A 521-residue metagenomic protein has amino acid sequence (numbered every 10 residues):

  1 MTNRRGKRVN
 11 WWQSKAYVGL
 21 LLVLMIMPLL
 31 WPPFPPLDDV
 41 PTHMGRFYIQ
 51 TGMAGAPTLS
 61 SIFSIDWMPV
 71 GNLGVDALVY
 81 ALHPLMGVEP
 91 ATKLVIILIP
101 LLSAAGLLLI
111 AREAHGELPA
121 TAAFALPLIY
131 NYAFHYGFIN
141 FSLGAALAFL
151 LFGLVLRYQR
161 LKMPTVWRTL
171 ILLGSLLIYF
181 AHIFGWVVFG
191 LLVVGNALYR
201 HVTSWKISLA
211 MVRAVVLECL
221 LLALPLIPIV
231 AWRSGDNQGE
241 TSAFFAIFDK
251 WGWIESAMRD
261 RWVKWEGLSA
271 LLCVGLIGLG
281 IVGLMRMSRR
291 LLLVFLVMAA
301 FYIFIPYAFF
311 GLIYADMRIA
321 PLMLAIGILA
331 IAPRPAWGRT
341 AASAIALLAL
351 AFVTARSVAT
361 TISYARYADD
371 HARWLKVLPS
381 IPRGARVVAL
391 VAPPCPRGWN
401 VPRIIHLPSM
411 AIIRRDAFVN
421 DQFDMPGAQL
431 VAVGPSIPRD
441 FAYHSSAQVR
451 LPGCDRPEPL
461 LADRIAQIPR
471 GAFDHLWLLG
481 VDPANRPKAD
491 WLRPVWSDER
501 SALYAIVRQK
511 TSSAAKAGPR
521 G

Functional and structural regions predicted by a protein language model:
P32-H43, A54-A56, F63, G71-N72 (+3 more regions): Transmembrane catalytic cores of multi-pass membrane glycosyltransferases and polysaccharide-assembly enzymes
G45-G52, F63-V88: Short hydrophobic/aromatic helix or loop-helix immediately within or flanking a transmembrane segment in polytopic
L94-A114: Transmembrane-helix motifs of polytopic, lipid-linked glycan transferases
L107-I129: Transmembrane-helix signature of polytopic, membrane-embedded enzymes that assemble or transfer cell-envelope glycans
Y136-L143: Short acidic/glycine- and proline-prone juxtamembrane loop motifs at membrane-interface regions of multi-pass membrane
F310-G338: Hydrophobic/aromatic-rich transmembrane helices and adjacent perimembrane loops
L329, P333-V358: Signature aromatic-anchored transmembrane alpha helix within multi-pass, membrane-resident enzymes that catalyze glycan
Y367, V377-P459, I468-V481: Short periplasmic/luminal acceptor-recognition loop of GT-C membrane glycosyltransferases, typified by
